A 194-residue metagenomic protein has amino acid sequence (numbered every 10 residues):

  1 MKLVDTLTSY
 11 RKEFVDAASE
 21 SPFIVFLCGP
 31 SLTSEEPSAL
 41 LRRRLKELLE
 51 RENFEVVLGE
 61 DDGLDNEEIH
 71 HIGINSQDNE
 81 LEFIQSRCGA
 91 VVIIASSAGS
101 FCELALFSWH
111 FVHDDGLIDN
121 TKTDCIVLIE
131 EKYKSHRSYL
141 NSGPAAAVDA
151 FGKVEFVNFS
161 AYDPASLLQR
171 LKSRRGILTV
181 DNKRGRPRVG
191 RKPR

Functional and structural regions predicted by a protein language model:
M1-R194: Conserved catalytic or regulatory cores that recognize and/or transform ribose-phosphate-containing ligands
